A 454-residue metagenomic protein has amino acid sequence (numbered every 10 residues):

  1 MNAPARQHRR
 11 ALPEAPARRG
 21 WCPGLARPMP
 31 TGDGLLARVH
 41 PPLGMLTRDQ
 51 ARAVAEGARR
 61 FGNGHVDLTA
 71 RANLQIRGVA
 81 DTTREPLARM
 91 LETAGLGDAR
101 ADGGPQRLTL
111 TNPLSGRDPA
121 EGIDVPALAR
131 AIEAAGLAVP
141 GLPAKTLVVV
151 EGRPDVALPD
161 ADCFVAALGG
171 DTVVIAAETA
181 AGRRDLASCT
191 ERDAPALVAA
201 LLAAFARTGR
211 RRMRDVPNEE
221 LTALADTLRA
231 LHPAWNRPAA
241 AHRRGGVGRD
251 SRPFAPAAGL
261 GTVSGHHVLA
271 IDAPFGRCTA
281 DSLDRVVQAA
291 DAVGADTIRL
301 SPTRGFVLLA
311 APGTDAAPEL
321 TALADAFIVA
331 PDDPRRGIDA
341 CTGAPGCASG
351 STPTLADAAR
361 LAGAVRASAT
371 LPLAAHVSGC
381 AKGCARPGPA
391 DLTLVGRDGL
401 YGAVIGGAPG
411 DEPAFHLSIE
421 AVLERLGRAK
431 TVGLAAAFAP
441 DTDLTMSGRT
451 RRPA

Functional and structural regions predicted by a protein language model:
N2-E14, T31-A176, S188, A196 (+1 more regions): Small-residue-enriched alpha-helical segments and adjacent helix-cap loops that form tight helix-helix packing
E14-G24: Conserved oxyanion/phosphate-binding beta-strand-loop segments in alpha/beta enzyme cores
H65-L68, L142-P143, A206-T227, L231-A240 (+4 more regions): Flexible, glycine/charged-enriched surface loops at secondary-structure junctions
L142-E219, G388, T393-A454: Mobile "lid/hinge" segments at catalytic clefts and subdomain interfaces of large enzymes
R237, A241-R252: Intrinsic, low-complexity polybasic segments
P253-V268: Active-site cores of enzymes that catalyze phosphoryl transfer or operate on phosphate-rich substrates
